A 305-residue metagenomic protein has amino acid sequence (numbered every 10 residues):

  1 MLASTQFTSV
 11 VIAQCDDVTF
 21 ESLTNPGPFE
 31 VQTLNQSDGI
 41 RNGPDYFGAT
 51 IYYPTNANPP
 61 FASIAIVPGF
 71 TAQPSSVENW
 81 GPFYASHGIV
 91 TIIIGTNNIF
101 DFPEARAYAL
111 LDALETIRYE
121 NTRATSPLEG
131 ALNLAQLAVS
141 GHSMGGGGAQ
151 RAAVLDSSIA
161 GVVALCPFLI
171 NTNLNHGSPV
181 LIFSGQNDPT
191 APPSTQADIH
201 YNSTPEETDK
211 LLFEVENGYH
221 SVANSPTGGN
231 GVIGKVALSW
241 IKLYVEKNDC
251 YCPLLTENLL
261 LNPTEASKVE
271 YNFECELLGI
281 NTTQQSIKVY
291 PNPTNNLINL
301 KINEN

Functional and structural regions predicted by a protein language model:
Q14-P59: N-terminal cap/lid segment of alpha/beta-hydrolase-fold proteins
P59, E104-G147: Gly/Ser-rich "nucleophile elbow"/oxyanion-hole loop immediately N-terminal to the catalytic nucleophile in hydrolases
P60-G69: Short beta-strand element of the alpha/beta-hydrolase
S75-G95: Short amphipathic alpha-helix adjacent to the substrate-entry channel of hydrolases
I182-S184: Short beta-strand/loop motif that positions the catalytic acidic residue of the alpha/beta-hydrolase fold
A191-S203: Short alpha-helix in the alpha/beta-hydrolase fold that links the catalytic acid
E216-N217, P226-I280: Alpha/beta-hydrolase-fold serine-hydrolase catalytic core, especially in secreted/extracellular enzymes
N281-N305: Surface-exposed, proline-anchored Ser/Thr-rich loop/turn motifs
